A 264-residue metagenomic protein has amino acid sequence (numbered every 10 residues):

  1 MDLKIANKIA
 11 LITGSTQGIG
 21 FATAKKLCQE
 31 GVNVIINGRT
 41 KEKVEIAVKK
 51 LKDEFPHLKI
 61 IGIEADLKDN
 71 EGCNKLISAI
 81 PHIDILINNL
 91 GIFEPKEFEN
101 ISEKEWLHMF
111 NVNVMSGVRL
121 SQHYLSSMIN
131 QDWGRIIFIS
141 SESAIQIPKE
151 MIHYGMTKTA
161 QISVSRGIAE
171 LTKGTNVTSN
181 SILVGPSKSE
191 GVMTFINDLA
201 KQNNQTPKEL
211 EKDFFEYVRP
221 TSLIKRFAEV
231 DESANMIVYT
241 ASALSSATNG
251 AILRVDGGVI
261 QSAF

Functional and structural regions predicted by a protein language model:
I9, T16-Q17: Conserved glycine-rich cofactor-binding loop
C73, E97-F98, E105-F110, V218: Substrate-binding pocket helix/loop in short-chain dehydrogenase/reductase
S121, T157, S165: Active-site helix of classical SDR
S141: Residue(s) in the substrate-gating loop at a strand-loop-helix junction that position the organic substrate next
Q146, I237-V238, N249-F264: Short C-terminal tail/terminal secondary-structure segment of NAD(P)H-dependent dehydrogenase/reductase domains
K173, T178, T248-G250: Short, small/polar-rich loop/turn modules that mediate ligand/substrate recognition or access, typified
S181, N204-L244, T248, G257: C-terminal helical subdomain
